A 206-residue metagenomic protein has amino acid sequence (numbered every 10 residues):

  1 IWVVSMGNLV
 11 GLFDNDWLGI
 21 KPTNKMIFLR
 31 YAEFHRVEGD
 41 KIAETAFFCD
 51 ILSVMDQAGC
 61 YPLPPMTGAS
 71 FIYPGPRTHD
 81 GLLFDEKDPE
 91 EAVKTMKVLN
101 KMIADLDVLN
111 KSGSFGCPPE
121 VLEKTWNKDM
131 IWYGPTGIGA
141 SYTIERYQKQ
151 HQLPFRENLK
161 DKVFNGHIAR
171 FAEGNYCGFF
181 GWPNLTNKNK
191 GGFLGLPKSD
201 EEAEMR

Functional and structural regions predicted by a protein language model:
I1-R206: C-terminal and inter-domain tail/linker signature
